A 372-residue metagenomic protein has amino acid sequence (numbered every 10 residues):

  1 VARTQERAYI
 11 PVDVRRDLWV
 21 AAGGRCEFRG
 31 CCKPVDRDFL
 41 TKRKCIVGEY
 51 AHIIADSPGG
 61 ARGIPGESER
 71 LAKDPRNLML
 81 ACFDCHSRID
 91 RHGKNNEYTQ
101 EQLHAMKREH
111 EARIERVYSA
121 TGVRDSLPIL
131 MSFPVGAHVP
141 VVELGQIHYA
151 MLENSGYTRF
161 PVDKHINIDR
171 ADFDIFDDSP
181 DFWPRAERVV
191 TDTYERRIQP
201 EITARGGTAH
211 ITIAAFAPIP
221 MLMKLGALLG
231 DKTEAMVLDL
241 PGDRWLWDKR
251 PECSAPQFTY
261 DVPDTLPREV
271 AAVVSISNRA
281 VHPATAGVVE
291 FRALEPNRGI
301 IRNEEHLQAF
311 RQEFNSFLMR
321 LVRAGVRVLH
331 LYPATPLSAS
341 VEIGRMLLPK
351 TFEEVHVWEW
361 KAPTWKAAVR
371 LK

Functional and structural regions predicted by a protein language model:
V1-G23, C32-D36: A boundary/linker detector
V1-T4, G63, H92-D169, V189 (+4 more regions): Defense-system signaling and execution modules centered on TIR/cGAS-STING-like, death/scaffold domains and their
R3-E6, K33-L78, I89-Q100, M106: Histidine-centered nuclease catalytic patch
W19-E27, D74-L78: Short metal-coordination and nucleic-acid-contact micro-motifs, chiefly zinc-binding Cys/His arrays
C26-C31, C82: Short cysteine-rich clusters marking metal-coordination/redox-active sites
H86-I89, T212-M223, S275-A280, H330-V341: Gly/Ser/Thr-rich loops at beta-strand to alpha-helix junctions that form or flank small-molecule/cofactor-binding
D192-T203, H306-V326, A339-E342: A short, acidic, amphipathic alpha-helical segment used as a generic capping/interface helix at domain edges
E252-F317: Redox- and metal-dependent alpha/beta enzyme cores, enriched for Fe-S-associated oxidoreductases and cofactor-handling
